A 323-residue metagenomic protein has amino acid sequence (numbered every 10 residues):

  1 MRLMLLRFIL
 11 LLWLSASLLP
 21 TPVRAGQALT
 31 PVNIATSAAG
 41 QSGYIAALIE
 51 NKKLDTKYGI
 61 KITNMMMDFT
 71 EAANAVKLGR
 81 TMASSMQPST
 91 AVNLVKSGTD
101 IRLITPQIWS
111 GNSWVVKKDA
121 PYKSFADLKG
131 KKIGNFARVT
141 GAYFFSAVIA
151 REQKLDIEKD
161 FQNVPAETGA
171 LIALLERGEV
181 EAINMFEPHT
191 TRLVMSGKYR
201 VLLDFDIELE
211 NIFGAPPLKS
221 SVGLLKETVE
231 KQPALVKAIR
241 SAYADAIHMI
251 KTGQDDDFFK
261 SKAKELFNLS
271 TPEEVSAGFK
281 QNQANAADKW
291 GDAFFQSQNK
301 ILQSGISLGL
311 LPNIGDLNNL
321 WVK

Functional and structural regions predicted by a protein language model:
M1-R7: Positively charged n-region of N-terminal signal peptides that target proteins for export
R7-S17: Bacterial N-terminal signal peptides
L19-A25: Sec/Tat signal peptide C-region and signal peptidase I cleavage site
G26-P165, L174, E181-E187, L202: Short, glycine-/small- and polar/acidic-enriched structural segments that line small-molecule recognition paths
K53, K57, I207-A215, A284-A293: Short, solvent-exposed loop/beta-turn-alpha elements that line the ligand-binding surface or hinge of extracytoplasmic
S89-T90, V164, G169-A263: Pocket-lining segment of extracytoplasmic ligand-binding domains
V229-L310: Secondary-structure end/capping motifs
L310-K323: Hinge/cleft segment of the Venus flytrap/periplasmic-binding protein
